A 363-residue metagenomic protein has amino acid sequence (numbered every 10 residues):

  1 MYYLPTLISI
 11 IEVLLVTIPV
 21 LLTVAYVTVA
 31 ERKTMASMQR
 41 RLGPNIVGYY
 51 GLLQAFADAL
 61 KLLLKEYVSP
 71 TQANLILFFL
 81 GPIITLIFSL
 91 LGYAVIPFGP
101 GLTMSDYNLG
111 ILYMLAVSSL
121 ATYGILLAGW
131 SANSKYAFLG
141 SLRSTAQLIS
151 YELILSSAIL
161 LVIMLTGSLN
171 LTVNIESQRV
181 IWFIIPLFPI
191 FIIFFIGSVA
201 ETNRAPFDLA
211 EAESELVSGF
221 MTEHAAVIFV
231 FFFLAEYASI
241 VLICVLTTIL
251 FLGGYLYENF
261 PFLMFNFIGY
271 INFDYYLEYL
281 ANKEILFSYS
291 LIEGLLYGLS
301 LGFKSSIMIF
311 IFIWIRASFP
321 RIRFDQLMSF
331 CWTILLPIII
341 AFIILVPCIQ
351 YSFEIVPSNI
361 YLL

Functional and structural regions predicted by a protein language model:
M1-L363: Selective transmembrane helix interface/packing segments
